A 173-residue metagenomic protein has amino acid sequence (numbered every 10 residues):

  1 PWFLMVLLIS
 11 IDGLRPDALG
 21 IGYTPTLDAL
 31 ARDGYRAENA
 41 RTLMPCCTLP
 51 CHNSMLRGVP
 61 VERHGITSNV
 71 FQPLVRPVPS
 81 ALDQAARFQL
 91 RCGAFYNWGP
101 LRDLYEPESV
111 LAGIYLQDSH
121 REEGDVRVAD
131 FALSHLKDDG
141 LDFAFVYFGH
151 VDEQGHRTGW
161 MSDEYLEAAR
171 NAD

Functional and structural regions predicted by a protein language model:
M5, G13-D139: Active-site-proximal alpha/beta segments of enzymes that process anionic O-linked groups
L7-S10, T26, E167-D173: Metal-dependent active-site segment of extracytoplasmic phospho-/sulfohydrolases and closely related
L8-S10, F143-Y147: Structural motif
P60-V61, G149-E153: Short connector loops/turns at beta-strand edges and beta->alpha or beta->beta junctions
Y96-W98, Y147-V151: Short, well-ordered beta-to-alpha junction loops that form the rim of enzyme active sites and present histidine/acidic
V126, D130-L133, K137, D152-D173: A long, amphipathic alpha-helix that forms part of the scaffold/cap immediately adjacent to metal-dependent active
